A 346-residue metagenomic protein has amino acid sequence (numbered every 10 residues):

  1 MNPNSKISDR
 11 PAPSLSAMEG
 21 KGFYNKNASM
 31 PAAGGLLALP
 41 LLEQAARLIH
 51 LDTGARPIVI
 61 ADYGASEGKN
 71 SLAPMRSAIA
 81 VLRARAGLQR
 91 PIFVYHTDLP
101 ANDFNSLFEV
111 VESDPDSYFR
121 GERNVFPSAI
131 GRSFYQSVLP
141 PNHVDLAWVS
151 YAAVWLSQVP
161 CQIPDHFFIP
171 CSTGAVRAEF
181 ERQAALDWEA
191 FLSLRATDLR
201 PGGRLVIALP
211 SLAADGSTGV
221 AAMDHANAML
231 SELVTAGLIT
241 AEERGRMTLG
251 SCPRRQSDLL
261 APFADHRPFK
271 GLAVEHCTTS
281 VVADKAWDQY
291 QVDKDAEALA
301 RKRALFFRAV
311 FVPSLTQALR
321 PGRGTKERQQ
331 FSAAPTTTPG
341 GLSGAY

Functional and structural regions predicted by a protein language model:
M1-N142, W155-S172, L212-A213, T218 (+1 more regions): N-terminal charged/capping segments associated with class I S-adenosyl-L-methionine
G34-L37, Q183-D187, S251-R255: Soluble or luminal CAZymes and related metallo-dependent hydrolases
N142, D187-L194, D198, P262: Short, conserved SAM-binding segment of the class I
N142-Y151, G203-V206, Y346: Short SAM/SAH-binding signature in class I
V149-D187, D198, L209-G245: Mobile active-site "lid"/loop adjacent to the S-adenosyl-L-methionine
V176-Q183, G250, G324-E327, F331: The substrate-binding groove and active-site-proximal loops of carbohydrate-active enzymes, especially glycoside
P201-G324: Substrate-binding/catalytic lobe of Class I Rossmann-like enzymes that use SAM or dcSAM, i.e., the mid-to-C-terminal
